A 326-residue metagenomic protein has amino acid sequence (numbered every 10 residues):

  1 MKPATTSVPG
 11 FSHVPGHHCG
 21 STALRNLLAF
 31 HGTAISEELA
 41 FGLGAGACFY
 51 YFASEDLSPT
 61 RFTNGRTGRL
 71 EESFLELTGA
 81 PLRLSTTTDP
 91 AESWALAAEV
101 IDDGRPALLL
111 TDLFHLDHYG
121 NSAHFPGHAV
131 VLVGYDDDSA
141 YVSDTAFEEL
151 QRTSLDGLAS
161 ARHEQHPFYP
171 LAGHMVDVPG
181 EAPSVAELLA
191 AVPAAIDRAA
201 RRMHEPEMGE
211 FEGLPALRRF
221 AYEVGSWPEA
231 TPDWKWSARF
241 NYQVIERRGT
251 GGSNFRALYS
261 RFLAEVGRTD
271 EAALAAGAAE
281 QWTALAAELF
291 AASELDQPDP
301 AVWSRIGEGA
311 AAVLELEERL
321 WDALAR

Functional and structural regions predicted by a protein language model:
K2-G32, A45-P183: Conserved active-site-adjacent core of cysteine acyl-enzyme catalytic domains
S7, F11, F240, A301-S304: Short coil/turn segments at secondary-structure junctions
H17, T63, T67, E181-V192 (+8 more regions): Intrinsic-disorder-associated interaction segments
A23, E38, R69-S73, E92 (+8 more regions): Exposed alpha-helical structural elements
A29-E38, L263-D270: Short helix-capping/linker segments at secondary-structure and domain boundaries
L39-A45: Helix-coil boundary and N-terminal low-complexity module in membrane systems
D137-G251, F262: Noncatalytic regulatory segments and standalone regulatory/sensor domains
Q243-R326: Charged, long alpha-helical assembly modules
